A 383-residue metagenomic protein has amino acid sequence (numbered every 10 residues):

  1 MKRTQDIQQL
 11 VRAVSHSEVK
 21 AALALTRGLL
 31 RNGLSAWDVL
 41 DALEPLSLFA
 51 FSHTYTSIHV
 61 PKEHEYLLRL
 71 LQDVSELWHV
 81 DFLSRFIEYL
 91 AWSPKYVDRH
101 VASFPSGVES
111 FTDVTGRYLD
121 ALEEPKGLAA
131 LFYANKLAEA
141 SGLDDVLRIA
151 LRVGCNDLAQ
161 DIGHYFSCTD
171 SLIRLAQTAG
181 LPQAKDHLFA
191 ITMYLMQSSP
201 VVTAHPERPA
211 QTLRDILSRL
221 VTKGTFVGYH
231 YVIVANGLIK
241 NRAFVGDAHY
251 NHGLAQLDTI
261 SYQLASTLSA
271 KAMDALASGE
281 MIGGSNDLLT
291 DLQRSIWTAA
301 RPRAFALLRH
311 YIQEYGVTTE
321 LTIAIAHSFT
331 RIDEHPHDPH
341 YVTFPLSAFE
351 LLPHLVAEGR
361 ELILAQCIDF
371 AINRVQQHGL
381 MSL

Functional and structural regions predicted by a protein language model:
M1-L383: Mature, well-folded catalytic/scaffold domains that follow N-terminal targeting or propeptide regions
